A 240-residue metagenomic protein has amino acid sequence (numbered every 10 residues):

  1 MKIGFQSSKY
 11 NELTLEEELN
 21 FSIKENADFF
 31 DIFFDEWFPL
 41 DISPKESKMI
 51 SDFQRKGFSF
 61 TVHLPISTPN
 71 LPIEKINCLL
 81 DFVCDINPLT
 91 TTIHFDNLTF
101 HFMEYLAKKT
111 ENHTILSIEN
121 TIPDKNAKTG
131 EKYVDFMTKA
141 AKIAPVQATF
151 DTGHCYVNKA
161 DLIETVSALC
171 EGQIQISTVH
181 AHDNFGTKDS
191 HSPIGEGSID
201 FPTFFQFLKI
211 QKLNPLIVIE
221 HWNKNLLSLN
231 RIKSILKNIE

Functional and structural regions predicted by a protein language model:
M1-K2, E12-N26, P72-I73, N77 (+5 more regions): Histidine-acidic metal/acid-base catalytic patches
M1-K48: Conserved N-terminal beta1-alpha1 strand-loop-helix module at the mouth
Q6-Y10, F33-W37, H63-S67, D96-L98 (+4 more regions): Active-site beta-loop-alpha junctions enriched in small/polar residues
D28, I32-F102, N214-L216, K224: Structural motif corresponding to the early beta-alpha repeats
L40, H101, N126, D189 (+1 more regions): Glycine/Thr-rich phosphate-binding loops of Rossmann-like dinucleotide-binding domains
T90-A107, P123-Y133: Divalent metal-binding pocket/active-site signature
